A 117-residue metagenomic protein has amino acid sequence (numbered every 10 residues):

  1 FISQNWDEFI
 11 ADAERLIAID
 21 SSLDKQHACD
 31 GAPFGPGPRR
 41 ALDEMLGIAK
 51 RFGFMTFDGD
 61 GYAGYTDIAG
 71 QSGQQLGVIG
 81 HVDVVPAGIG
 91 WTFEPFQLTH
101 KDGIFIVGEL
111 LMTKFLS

Functional and structural regions predicted by a protein language model:
F1-L111: Acidic/His- and Gly-rich active-site-bordering loop/insert found across diverse amide/peptide-bond hydrolases
L98, L116-S117: DPxDG-like acidic metal-binding loop motif
